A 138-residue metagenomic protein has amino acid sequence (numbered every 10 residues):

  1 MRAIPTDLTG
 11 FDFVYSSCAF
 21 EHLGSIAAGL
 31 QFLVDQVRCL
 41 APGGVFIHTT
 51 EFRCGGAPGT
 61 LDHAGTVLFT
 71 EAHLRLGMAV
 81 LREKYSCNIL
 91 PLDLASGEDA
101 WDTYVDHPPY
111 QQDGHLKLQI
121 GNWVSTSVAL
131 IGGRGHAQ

Functional and structural regions predicted by a protein language model:
R2-L8: Short conserved loop adjoining the S-adenosyl-L-methionine
G10-D12: Local beta-strand N-terminus motif with an aromatic residue
Y15-C18: A conserved beta-strand element that flanks and buttresses the S-adenosyl-L-methionine
L23-Q36: A short, conserved alpha-helix within the catalytic core of class I
G43-E51: Conserved beta-strand signature within the Rossmann-like core of class I S-adenosyl-L-methionine
A57-D93: Conserved Class I S-adenosyl-L-methionine
L92-Q138: A C-terminal cap/extension of S-adenosyl-L-methionine-dependent methyltransferases that defines the acceptor-substrate
